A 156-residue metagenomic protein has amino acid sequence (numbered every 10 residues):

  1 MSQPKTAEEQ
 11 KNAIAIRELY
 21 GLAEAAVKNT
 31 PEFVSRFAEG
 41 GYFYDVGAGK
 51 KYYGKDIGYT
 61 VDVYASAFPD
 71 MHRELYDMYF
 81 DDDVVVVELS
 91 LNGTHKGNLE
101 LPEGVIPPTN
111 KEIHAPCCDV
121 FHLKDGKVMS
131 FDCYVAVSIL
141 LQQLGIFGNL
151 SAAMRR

Functional and structural regions predicted by a protein language model:
M1-S35, E39, A152-R156: Short, low-complexity N-terminal intrinsically disordered segments enriched in polar/charged residues
A7, I106-P108, L141-I146: A short acidic/glycine-rich loop-to-helix N-cap element
T30-G97: A solvent-exposed, acidic/Ser-Thr-rich amphipathic alpha-helical stretch
H72-R73, I113-C118: Short, surface-exposed coil-to-beta transition loops
G97-T109: Short, surface-exposed loop/helix-turn segments at secondary-structure junctions that function as lids/hinges flanking
P116-A136: A contiguous, mid-protein "functional segment" used to position or interact with cofactors/ions or partner subunits
M129-R156: Low-complexity, intrinsically disordered terminal/linker segments enriched in charged and Gly/Pro repeats
